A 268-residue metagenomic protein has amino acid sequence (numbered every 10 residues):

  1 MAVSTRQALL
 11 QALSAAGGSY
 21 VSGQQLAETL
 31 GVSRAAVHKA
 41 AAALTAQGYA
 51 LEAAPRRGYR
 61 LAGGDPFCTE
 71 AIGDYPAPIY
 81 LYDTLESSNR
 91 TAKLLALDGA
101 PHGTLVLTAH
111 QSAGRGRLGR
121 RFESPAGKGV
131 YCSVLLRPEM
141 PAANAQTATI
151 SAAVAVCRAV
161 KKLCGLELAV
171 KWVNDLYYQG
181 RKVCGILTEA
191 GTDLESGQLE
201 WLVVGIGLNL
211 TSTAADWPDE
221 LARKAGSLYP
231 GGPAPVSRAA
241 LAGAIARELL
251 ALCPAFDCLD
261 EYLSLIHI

Functional and structural regions predicted by a protein language model:
A2-K161, C184: N-terminal lobe of the biotin/lipoate ligase/transferase fold
A2-S33, M140-L168, Y178-I266: Long, positively charged amphipathic alpha-helical accessory segments at protein N-termini or as interdomain linkers
